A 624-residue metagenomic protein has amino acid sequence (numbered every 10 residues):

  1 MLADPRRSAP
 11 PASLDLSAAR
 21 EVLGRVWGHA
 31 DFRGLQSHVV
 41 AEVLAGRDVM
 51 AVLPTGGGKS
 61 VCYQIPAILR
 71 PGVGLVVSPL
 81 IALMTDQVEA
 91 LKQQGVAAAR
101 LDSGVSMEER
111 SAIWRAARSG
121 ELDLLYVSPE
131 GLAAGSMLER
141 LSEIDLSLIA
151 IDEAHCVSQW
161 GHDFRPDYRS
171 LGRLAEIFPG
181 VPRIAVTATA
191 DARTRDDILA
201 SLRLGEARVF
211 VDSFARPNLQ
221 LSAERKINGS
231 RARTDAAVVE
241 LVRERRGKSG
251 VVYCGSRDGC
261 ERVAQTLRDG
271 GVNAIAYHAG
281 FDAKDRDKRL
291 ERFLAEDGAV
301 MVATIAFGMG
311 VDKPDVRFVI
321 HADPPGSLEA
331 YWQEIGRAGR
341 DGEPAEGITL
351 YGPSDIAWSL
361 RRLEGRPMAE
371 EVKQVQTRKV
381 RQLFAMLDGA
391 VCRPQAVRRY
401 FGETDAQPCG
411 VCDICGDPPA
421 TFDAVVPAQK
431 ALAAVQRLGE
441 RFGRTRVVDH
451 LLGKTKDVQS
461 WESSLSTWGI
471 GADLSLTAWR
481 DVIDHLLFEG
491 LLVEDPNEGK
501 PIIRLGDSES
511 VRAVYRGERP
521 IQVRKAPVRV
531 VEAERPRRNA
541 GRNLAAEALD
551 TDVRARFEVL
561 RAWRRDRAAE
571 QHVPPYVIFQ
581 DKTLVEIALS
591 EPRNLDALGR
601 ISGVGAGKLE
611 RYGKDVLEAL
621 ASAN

Functional and structural regions predicted by a protein language model:
M1-A19, V375-T377, A406-N624: Accessory DNA-binding and partner-docking regions appended to nucleic-acid-acting proteins, especially the terminal
R7-S13, S17-V26, A30-G34, H38-S60 (+6 more regions): Helicase motor core with emphasis on the C-terminal RecA-like subdomain
A41, A200, Q333, I348-G352 (+6 more regions): Generic alpha-helical structural context detector
V43, V242, F293, L387 (+2 more regions): Short helix-to-turn junction characteristic of helix-turn-helix DNA-binding domains, especially the helix
P179, R246, A390, E440 (+1 more regions): Flexible coil/turn residues that form the inter-helical turn or adjacent wing/linker of helix-turn-helix
E371-E403: Short, charged low-complexity linear segments at domain edges
